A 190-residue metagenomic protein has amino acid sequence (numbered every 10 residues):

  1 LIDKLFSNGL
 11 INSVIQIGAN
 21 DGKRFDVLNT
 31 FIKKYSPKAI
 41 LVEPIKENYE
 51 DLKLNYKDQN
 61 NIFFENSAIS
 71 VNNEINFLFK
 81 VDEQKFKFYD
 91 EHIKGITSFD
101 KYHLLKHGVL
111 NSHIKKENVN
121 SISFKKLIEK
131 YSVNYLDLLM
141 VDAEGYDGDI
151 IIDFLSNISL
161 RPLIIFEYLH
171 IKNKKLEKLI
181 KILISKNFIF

Functional and structural regions predicted by a protein language model:
L1-F190: Phosphate/nucleotide-binding beta-alpha loop and adjacent structural elements of enzyme active sites
